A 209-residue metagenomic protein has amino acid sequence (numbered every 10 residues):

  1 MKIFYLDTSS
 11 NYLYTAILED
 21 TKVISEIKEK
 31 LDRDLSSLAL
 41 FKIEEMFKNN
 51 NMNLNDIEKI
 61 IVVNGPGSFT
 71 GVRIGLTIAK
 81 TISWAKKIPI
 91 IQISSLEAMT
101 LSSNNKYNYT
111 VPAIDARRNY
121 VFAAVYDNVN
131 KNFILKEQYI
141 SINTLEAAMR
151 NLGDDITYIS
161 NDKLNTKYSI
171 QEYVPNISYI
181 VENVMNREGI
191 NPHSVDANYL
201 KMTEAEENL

Functional and structural regions predicted by a protein language model:
M1-K22, I91-L209: Oxyanion-binding and handling regions
M1-V62: N-terminal beta-alpha supersecondary unit
S25-L31, N64-S68, T166-Q171: A short glycine/serine-rich beta->alpha loop
K30-F41, F69, R73, T77 (+2 more regions): Residues at secondary-structure transition points
I43, I78-I82, T100, V184: Buried hydrophobic packing segments
M46-N49, A85, V184-E188: Change "in soluble alpha/beta enzymes" to "in soluble alpha/beta proteins
K59-S95: DPxDG-like acidic metal-binding loop motif
